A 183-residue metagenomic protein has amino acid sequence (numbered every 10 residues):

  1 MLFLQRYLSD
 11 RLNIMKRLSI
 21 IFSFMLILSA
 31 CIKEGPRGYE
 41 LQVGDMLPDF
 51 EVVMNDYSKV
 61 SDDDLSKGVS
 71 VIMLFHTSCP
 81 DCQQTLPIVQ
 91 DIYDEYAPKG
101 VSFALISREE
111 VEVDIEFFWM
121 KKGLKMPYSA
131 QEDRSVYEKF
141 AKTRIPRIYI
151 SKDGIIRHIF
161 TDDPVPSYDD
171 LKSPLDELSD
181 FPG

Functional and structural regions predicted by a protein language model:
K16-S23: Sec-dependent signal peptide recognition, specifically the positively charged N-region followed immediately by
L28-A30: C-terminal motif of bacterial Sec signal peptides marking the signal peptidase cleavage site
I32-D62: N-terminal "domain-start" segment that seeds a small globular fold
D62-Q83: Short active-site neighborhood of thiol/selenol oxidoreductases, capturing the structured segment around
V71-I72, F103, I148: Hydrophobic beta-strand anchors of alpha/beta hydrolase catalytic cores
Q83-K122, D133-E138: Structural microenvironment flanking redox-active thiols in thiol-disulfide oxidoreductases
W119-K152: Short, internal strand/loop/helix patches that form the active-site neighborhood or redox-interaction surface
I150-G183: Thiol-/selenol-based redox modules, centered on thioredoxin-like and closely related oxidoreductase domains
